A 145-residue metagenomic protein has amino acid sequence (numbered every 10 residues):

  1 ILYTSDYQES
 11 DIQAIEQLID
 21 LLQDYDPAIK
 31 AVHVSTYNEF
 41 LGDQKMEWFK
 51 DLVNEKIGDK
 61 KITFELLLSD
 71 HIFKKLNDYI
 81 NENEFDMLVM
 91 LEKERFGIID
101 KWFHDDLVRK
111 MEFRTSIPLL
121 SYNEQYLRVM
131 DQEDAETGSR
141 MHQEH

Functional and structural regions predicted by a protein language model:
I1-V32, E39-D43, E47-I57, R128-H145: Short acidic/Ser/Thr-enriched loop-to-helix initiation segments
D11, S69-D70, K101: A conditional alpha-helix N-cap/helix-loop micro-motif detector
Y37-L41, G97-I98: Short, small-residue-enriched loops and turns at beta-alpha junctions that line or gate enzyme active sites
K45, H71-N77, D106-L107: Short acidic active-site motifs
I57-T63: A short helix-to-beta-strand connector/capping loop
T63-H71: Short beta->alpha junction loops
N81-D134, S139-H142: Gly/Ser-rich helix-loop-strand patches that form or flank binding pockets for ribonucleotide-derived cofactors
